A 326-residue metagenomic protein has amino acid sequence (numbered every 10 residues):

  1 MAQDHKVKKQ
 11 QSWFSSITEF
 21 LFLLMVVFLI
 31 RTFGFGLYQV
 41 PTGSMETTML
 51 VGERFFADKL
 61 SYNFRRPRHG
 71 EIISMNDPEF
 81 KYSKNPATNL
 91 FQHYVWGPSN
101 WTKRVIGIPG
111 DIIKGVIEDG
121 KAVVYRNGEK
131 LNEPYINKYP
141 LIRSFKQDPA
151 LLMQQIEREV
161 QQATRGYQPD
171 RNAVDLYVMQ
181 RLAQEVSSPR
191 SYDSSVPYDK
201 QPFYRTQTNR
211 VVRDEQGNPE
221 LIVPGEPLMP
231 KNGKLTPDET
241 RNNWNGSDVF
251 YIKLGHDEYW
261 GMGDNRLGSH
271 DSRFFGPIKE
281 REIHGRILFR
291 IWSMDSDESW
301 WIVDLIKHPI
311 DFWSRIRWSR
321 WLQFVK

Functional and structural regions predicted by a protein language model:
A2-F14, T18, V51-K326: Soluble "head" domains of membrane/secretory-pathway proteins
D4-H5, F28-L29, E46-T47: Short amphipathic alpha-helical segments, especially helix-boundary/capping motifs
I17-F33: Hydrophobic membrane-insertion alpha-helices, especially the h-region of bacterial N-terminal signal peptides
F33-F35, R273: Residue-level signal for pocket-adjacent positions within structured domains
F35-E53: Alpha-helical transmembrane signal-anchor/signal-peptide segments
